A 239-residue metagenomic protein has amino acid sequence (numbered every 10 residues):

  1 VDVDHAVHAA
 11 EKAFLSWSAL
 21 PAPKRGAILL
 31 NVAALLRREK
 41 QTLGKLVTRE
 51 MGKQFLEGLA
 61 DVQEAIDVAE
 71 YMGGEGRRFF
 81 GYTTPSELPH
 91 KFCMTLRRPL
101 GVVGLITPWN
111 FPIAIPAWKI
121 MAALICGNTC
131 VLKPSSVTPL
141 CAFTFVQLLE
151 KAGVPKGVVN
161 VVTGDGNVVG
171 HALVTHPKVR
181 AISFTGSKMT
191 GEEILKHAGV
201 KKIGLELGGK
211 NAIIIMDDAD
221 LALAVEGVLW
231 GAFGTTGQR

Functional and structural regions predicted by a protein language model:
V1, A27, N31, Q63 (+2 more regions): Terminal low-complexity tails and localization/encapsulation signals of metabolic enzymes
V1-F80: Glycine-rich loop-to-alpha-helix module at the N-terminal edge of alpha/beta enzyme cores
E75, I106, V162-D165, T185 (+1 more regions): Conserved residues at the C-terminal ends of beta-strands
Y82-K156: Conserved small-residue-rich beta-alpha loop and adjacent elements that most often cradle the phosphate/pyrophosphate
F92-C93, N160-S183: A structured beta-alpha segment of the ubiquitous adenosine-cofactor-binding alpha/beta core
A142-K151, G166-H176, M189-V200, I214-A219: Active-site pre-lysine segment of PLP-dependent enzymes
A181, M189-R239: ALDH superfamily catalytic-core signature
